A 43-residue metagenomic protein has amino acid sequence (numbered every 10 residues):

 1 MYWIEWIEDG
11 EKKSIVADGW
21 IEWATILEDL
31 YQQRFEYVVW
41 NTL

Functional and structural regions predicted by a protein language model:
M1-K12: Short aromatic-glycine-(Arg/Gly/Cys) micro-motifs in beta-strand/loop hairpins
I7, I21-A24, N41: Intrinsic disorder/low-complexity segments enriched in small, polar and charged residues
K13-S14, T42: N-terminal cationic leader/targeting segments used for protein routing and processing
S14-Q33: Short, flexible N-terminal segments of the mature chain
D29-L43: Short, mixed-charge low-complexity intrinsically disordered segments
